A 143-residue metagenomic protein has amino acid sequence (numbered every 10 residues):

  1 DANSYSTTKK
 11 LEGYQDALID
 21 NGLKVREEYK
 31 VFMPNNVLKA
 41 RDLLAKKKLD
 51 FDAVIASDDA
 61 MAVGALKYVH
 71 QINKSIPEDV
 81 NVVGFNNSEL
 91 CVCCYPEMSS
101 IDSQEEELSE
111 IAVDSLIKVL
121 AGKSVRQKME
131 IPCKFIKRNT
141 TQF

Functional and structural regions predicted by a protein language model:
D1-F143: Bacterial carbohydrate/catabolite-sensing allosteric modules
